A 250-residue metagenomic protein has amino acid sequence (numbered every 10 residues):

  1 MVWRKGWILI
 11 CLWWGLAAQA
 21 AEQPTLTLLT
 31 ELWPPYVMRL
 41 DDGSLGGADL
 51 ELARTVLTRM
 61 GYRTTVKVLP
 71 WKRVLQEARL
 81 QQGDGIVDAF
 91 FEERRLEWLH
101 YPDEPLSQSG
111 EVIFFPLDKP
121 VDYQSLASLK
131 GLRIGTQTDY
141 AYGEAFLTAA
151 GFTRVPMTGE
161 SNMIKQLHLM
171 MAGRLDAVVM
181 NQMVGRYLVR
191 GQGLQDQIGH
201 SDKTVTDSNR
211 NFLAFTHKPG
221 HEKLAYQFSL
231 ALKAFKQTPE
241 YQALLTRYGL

Functional and structural regions predicted by a protein language model:
K5-G15: Bacterial N-terminal signal peptides
A21-F90, E97-W98, T238, R247: Extracytoplasmic small-molecule ligand-binding "clamshell" domains of the periplasmic binding protein/Venus flytrap
T30-L32, Q108-E111, L194-L230, L250: Periplasmic-binding protein-like
G47-R59, K130, A214-Y248: Extended ligand-binding regions for polar small-molecule ligands
L50, T65-Q76, P156-A172, V184: Short helix-initiation/N-cap motifs at beta->coil->alpha
A53-Y62, E104-P105, S128, T138-S161 (+3 more regions): Ligand-binding cleft/hinge of the Venus flytrap
R54, V66-L129, A141-Y142, K203-T204: Acidic, polar ligand-binding/catalytic clefts
Q76, D88-E97, D176-D207: A ligand-binding cleft/hinge motif common to bilobed small-molecule-binding domains
